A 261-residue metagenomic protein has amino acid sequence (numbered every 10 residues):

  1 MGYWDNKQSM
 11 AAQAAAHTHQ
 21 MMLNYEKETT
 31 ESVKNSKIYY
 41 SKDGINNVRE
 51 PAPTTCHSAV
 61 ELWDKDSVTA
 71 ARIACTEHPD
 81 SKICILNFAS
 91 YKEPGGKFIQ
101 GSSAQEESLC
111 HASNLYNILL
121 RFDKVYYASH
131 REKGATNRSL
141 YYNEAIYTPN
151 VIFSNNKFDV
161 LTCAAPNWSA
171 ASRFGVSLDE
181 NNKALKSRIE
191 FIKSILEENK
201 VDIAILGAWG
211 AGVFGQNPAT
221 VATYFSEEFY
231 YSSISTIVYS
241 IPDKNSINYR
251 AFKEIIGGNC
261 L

Functional and structural regions predicted by a protein language model:
M1-L261: Macrodomain-like recognition of ADP-ribose-binding/processing modules
